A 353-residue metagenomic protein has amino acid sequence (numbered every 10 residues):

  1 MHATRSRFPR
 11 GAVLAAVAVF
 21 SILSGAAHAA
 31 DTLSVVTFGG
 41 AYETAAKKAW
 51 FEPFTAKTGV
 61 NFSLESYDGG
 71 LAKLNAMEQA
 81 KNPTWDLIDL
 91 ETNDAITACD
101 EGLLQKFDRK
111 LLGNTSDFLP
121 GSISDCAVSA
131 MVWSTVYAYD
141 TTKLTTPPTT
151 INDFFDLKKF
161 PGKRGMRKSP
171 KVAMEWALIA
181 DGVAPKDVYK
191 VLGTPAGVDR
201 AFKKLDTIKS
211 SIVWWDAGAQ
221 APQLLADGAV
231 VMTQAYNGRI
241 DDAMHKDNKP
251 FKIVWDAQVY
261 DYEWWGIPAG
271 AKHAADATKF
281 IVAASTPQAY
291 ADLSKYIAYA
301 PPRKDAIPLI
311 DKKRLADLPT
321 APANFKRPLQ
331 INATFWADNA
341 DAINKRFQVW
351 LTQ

Functional and structural regions predicted by a protein language model:
H2-L14: Bacterial N-terminal signal peptides that target proteins for export
L23-A29: Sec/Tat signal peptide C-region and signal peptidase I cleavage site
A30-A98: Early extracytoplasmic/lumenal segment of secretory-pathway proteins
G40-A45, P83-W85, L90-A226: Extracytoplasmic ligand-binding site segments that recognize negatively charged/polar headgroups
A95-T97, M232-P250: A ligand-binding cleft/hinge motif common to bilobed small-molecule-binding domains
D117, W133-T135, V198-T207, H245-A271 (+1 more regions): Periplasmic-binding protein-like
E263, P268-P328: Mature extracytoplasmic/periplasmic domains
F325-Q353: Conserved C-terminal helix/tail region of periplasmic/extracytoplasmic solute-binding proteins
